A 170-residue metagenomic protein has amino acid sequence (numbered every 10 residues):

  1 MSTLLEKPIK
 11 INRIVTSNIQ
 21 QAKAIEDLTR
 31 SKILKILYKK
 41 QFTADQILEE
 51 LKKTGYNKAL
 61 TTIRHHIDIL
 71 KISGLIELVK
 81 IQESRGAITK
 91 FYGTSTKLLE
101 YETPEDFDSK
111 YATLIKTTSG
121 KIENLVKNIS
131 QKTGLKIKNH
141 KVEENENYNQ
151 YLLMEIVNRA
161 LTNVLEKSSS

Functional and structural regions predicted by a protein language model:
M1-I25: N-terminal leader segment of winged-helix/HTH proteins
E26, I81-T103: Short, cationic-aromatic polyanion-contact patches
L28, L34-Q46: Short capping segments at the starts of secondary-structure elements
D45-Y56: DNA-recognition alpha helix
A59-T61: Short coil turns linking two alpha-helices in DNA-binding domains
H66-D68: Short, hydrophobic-biased segments on the C-terminal half of alpha helices that form "recognition helices"
G74: Glycine-centered, phosphate/nucleic-acid-interacting loop/turn motifs that mediate DNA/RNA or nucleotide
S95-S169: Amphipathic alpha-helical dimerization/coiled-coil segments that flank or bridge DNA-binding/regulatory modules
